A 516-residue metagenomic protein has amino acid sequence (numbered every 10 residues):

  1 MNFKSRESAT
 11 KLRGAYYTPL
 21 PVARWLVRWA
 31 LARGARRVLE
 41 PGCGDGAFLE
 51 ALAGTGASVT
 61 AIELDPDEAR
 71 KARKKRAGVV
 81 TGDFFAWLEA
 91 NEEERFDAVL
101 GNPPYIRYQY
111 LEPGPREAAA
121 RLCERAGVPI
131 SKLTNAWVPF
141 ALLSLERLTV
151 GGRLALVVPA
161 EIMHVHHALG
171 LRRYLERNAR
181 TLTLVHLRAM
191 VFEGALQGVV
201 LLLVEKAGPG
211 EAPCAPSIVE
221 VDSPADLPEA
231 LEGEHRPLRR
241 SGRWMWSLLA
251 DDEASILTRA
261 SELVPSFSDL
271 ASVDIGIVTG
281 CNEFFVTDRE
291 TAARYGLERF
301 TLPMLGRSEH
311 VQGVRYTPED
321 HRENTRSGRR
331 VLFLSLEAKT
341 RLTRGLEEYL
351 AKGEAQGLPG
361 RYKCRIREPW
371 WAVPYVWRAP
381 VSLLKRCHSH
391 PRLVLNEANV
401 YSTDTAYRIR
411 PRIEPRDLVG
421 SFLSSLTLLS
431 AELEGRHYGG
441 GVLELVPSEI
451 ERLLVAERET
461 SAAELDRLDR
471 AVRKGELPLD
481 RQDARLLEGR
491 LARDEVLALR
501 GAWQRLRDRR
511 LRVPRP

Functional and structural regions predicted by a protein language model:
M1-D83, L88, P103, H164-R173 (+1 more regions): Class I S-adenosyl-L-methionine
N2-E7, R180, F284-F285: Short amphipathic alpha-helical segments and their helix-coil junctions
E7-L12, R125-G127, S402-P411: Glycine- and acidic
K11-L12, T18-R28, G42-L52, G56-A57 (+2 more regions): Signature of N6-adenine DNA methyltransferases within the class I
A30, F84, N91, L175 (+3 more regions): Hydrophobic, Leu/Ile/Phe/Ala-enriched alpha-helical segments that form helix-helix packing faces
L31-R33, A53-G54, E92-E94, L297-R299 (+1 more regions): Flexible, charged surface loops at secondary-structure boundaries
R36, D97, P380: Conserved acidic residues
D252-A471, A484-R485: Polybasic, glycine- and aromatic-enriched phosphate-binding surface used to engage nucleic acids
